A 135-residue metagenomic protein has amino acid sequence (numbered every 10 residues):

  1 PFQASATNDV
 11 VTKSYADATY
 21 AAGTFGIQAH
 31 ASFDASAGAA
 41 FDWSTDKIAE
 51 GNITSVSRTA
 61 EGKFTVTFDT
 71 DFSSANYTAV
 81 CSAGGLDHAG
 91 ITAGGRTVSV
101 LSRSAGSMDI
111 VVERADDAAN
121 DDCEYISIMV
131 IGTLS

Functional and structural regions predicted by a protein language model:
P1-A22: A signal for long, low-complexity, Ser/Thr/Asn-enriched, surface-exposed stalk/shaft and domain-boundary segments
Y15-S74, G85-L86, R96, S102-S135: Extracellular receptor-binding modules and their adjoining Ser/Thr/Gly/Asp/Asn-rich linkers
N76-T78: Extended hydrophobic-aromatic, low-complexity segments
V80-G84: Short Gly/aromatic-enriched secondary-structure transition segments
D87-I91: Short aromatic-acidic-glycine turn motif
